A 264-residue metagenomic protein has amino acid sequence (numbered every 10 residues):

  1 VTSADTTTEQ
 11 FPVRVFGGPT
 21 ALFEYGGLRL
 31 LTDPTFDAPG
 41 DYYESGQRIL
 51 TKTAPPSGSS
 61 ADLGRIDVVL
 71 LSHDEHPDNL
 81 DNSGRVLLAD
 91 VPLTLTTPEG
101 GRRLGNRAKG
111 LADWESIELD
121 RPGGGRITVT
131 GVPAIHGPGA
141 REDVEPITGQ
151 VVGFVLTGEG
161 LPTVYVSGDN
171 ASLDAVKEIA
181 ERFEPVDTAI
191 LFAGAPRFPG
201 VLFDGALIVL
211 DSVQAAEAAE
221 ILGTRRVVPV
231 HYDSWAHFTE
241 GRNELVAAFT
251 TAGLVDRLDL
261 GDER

Functional and structural regions predicted by a protein language model:
T2-S3, L28-L71, N82-V86, G137-D143 (+1 more regions): Pre-active-site segment of Zn-dependent metallo-hydrolases
T2-T8, V91-P162, A247-R264: Metallo-beta-lactamase
T6-S59, I147-G168, T188: Conserved beta-strand hairpin/beta-sheet module of binuclear metal-dependent hydrolase folds, prominently
L28-L30, D67-V68, L93, I127 (+3 more regions): Structural motif
L31-P39, L111-L119, R126-G137, D187-P199: Conserved catalytic scaffold of divalent metal-dependent phosphoesterases
D37-P39, D74-L80, G101-L104, E115-E118 (+4 more regions): Active-site environment of divalent metal-dependent phosphoester hydrolases
I66-P77, V227: Metallo-beta-lactamase
E99, A171-E263: Cap/insert and terminal regions of metallo-dependent hydrolase folds
